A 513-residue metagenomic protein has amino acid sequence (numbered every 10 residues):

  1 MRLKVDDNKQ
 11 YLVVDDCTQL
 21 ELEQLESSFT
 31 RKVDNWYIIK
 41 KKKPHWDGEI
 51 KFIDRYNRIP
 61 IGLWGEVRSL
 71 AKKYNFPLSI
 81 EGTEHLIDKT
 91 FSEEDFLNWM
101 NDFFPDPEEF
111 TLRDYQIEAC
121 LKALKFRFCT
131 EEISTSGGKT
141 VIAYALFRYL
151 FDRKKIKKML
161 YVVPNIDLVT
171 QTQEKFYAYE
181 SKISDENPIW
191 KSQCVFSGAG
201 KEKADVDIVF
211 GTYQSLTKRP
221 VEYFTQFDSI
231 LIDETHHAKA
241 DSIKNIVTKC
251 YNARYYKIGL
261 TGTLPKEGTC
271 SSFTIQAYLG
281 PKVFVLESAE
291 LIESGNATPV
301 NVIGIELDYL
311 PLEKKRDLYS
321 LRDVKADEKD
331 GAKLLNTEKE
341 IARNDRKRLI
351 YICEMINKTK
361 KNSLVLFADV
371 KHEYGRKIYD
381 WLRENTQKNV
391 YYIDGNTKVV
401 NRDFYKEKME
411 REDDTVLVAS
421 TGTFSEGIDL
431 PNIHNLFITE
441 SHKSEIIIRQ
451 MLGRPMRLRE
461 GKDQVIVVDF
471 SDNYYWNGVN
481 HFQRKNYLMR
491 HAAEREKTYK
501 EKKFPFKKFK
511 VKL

Functional and structural regions predicted by a protein language model:
F126-R148: Walker A/P-loop
T140-A145, Y149-F151, K155-A178, D369-H372: Conserved Walker A/P-loop ATP-binding site and its immediately adjacent core in helicase/helicase-like ATPase domains
D167-F196, K388: Conserved helix-turn-beta segment of the N-terminal RecA-like "Helicase ATP-binding" lobe in SF1/SF2 helicases
V195-E202, K377, K388-F424: Conserved helicase ATPase core of P-loop NTP-dependent helicases/translocases
F227-D228, A419, I428-S441, V465-D469: A short beta-strand element within the Helicase C-terminal
H236-I303, Y499: Post-DEXD/H (motif II) to motif III coupling segment of the RecA-like Helicase ATP-binding lobe
V324-A368, E373-W381: Conserved interdomain hinge at the start of the Helicase C-terminal
P455-M489: Conserved segment of the helicase C-terminal RecA-like domain
